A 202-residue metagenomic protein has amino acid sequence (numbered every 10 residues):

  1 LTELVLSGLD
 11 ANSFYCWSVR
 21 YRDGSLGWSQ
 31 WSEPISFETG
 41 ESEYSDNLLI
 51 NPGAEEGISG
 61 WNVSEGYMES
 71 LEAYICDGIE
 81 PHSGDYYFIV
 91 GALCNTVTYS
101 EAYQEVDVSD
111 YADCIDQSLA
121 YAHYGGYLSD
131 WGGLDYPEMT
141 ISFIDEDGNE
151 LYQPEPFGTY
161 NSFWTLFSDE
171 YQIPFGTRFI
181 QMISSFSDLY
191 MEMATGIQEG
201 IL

Functional and structural regions predicted by a protein language model:
L1-N12, G24-W31: Recognizes extended acidic, P/S/T-rich segments that occur within or adjacent to Ig-like beta-sandwich modules
R22-S42: Extracellular fibronectin type III
G53-N95: Extracellular glycan-recognition surfaces and repeat-rich motifs
L93-C94, D147-S187: Extracellular carbohydrate recognition and processing domains and analogous Trp-centered ligand-binding platforms
N95-V97, D113-C114, Y127-P137, D188-M191: Extended, low-complexity, turn-rich repeat/linker tracts enriched in Gly/Pro/Ser/Thr and Asp/Glu that occur
T96-A120, T165-S168: Short beta-strands within extracellular/lumenal beta-sheet-rich domains
D135, S185-L202: Extracellular carbohydrate recognition
